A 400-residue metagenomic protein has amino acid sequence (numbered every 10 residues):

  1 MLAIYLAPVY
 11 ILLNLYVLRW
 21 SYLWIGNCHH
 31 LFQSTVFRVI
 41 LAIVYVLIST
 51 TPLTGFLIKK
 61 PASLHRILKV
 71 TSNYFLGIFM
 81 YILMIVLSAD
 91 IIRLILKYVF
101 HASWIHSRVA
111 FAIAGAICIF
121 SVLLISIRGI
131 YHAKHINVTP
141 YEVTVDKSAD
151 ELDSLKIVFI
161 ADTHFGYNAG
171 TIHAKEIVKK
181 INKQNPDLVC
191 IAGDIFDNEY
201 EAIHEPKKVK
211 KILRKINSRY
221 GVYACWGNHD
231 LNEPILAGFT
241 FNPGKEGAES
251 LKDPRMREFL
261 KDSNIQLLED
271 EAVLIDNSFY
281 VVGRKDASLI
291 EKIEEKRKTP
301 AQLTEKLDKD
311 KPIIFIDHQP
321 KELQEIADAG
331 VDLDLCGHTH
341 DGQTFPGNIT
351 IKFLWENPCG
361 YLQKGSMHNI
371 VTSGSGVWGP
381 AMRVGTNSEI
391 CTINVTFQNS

Functional and structural regions predicted by a protein language model:
M1-K134: Non-catalytic terminal accessory segments
I40-I43, K59, R108-A110, V145-S148 (+2 more regions): Short, functional N-terminal and low-complexity linear motifs
S63, R128-I130, H135, T144 (+3 more regions): Short, functionally important structural connectors and interaction interfaces within domains
A112, V122-K147, Y167-I172, E176: Hydrophobic alpha-helical transmembrane segments in integral membrane proteins
S148-S400: Soluble catalytic domains of enzymes that build or remodel membrane lipids, polysaccharides, and related
